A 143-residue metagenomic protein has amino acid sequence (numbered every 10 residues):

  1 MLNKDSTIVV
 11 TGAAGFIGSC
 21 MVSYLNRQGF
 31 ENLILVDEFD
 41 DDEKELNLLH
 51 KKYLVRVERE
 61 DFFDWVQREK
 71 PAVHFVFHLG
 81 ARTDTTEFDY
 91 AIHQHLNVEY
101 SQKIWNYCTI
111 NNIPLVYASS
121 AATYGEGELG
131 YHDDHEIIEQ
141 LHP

Functional and structural regions predicted by a protein language model:
D5, Y53, A72-V73, N112: Local beta-strand N-terminus motif with an aromatic residue
I8-Q28: N-terminal Rossmann NAD(P)H-binding glycine-rich loop of SDR-like oxidoreductase domains
T11, V36, V76-G80, L115-A121: SDR active-site strand-loop-helix element
S19-M21, K44-E45, E87-F88, E126-E128: Short glycine-/acidic-enriched loop or helix-start segments at secondary-structure transitions that form or flank
F30-E31, I110-P114: A short helix->loop->beta-strand "cap" motif at the edges of active sites that frequently abuts
I34-F62: Glycine-rich phosphate-binding loop and adjoining beta1-alpha1-beta2 segment of Rossmann-like nucleotide-binding folds
R59-L96, G125: NAD(P)H-binding glycine-rich loop region in Rossmannoid oxidoreductase-like domains and their noncatalytic homologs
H95, E99, K103, I110 (+1 more regions): Catalytic helix-loop patch of NAD(P)-dependent Rossmann-fold dehydrogenases
